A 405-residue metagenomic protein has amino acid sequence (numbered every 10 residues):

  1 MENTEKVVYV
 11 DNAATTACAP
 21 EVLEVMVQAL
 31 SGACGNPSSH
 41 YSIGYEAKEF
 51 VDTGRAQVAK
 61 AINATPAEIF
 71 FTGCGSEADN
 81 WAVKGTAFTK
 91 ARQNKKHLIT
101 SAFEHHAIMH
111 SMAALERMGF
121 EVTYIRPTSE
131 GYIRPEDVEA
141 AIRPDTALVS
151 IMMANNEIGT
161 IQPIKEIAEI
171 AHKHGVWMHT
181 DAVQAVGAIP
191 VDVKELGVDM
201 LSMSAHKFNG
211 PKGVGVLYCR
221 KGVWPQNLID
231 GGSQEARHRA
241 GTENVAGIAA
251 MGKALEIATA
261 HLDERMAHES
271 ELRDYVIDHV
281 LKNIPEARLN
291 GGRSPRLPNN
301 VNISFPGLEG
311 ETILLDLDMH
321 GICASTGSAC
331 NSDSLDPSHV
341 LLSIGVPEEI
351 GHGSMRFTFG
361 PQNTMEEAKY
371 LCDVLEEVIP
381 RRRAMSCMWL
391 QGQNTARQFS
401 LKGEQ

Functional and structural regions predicted by a protein language model:
M1-Q405: Pyridoxal 5′-phosphate
